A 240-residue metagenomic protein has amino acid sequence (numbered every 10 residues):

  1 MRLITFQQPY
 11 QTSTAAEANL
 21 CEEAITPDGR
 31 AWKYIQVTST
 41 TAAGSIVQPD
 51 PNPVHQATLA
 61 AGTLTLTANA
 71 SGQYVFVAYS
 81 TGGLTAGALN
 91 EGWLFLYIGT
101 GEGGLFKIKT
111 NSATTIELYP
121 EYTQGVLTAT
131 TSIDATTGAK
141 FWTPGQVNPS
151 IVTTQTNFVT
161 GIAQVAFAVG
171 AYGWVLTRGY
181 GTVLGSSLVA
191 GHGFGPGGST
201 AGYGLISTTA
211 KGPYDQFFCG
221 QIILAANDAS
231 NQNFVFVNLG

Functional and structural regions predicted by a protein language model:
M1-A86, N90, T100-G240: Extracellular receptor-binding modules and their adjoining Ser/Thr/Gly/Asp/Asn-rich linkers
G92-L94: Threonine/glycine-rich low-complexity segments that form extended coil/beta-edge repetitive scaffolds
